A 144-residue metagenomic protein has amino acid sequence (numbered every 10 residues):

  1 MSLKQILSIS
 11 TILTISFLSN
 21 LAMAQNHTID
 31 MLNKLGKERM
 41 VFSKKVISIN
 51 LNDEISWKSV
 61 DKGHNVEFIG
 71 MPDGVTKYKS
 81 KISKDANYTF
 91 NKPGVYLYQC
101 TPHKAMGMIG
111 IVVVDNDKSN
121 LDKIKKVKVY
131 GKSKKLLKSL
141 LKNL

Functional and structural regions predicted by a protein language model:
M1-I9: Bacterial N-terminal signal peptides that target proteins for export
S10-I12, A22: Cleavable N-terminal signal peptides
Q25-L35, M106-L144: Extracytoplasmic/periplasmic copper-protein system
Q25-L51: N-terminal edge beta-strand
K58-K81: Histidine- and aromatic-enriched segments that form or immediately flank copper-ligand environments
V95-L97: Short, conserved beta-strand segments of beta-strand-rich sandwich/propeller modules, principally
